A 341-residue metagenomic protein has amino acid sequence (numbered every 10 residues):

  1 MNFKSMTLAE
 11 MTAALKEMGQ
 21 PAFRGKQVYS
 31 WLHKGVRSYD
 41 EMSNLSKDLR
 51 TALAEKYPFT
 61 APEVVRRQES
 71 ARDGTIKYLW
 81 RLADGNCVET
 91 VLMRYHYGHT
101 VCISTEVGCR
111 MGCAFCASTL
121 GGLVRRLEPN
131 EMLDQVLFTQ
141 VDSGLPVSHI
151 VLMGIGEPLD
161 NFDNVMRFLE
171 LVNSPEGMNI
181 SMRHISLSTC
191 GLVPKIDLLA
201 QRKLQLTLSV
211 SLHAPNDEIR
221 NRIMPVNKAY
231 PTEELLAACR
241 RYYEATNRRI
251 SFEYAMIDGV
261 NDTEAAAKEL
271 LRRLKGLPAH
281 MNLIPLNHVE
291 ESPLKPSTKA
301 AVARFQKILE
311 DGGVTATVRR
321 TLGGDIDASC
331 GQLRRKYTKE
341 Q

Functional and structural regions predicted by a protein language model:
M1-V88, R240-R248, Y254-Q341: Auxiliary Fe-S-binding modules of radical SAM enzymes
Q27, E106, M132-Q135, Q306: Glutamine-centric residue-chemistry signal
S70, S104-T105, S118, S188 (+1 more regions): Short linear Ser/Thr-Pro motifs
Y78-S104: Helix-turn-helix/homeodomain-like alpha-helical modules used for DNA recognition and transcription-factor dimerization
R94-E131: Canonical Radical SAM [4Fe-4S] cluster-binding loop centered on the CxxxCxxC motif and its immediate flanking residues
T119-H149: Conserved alpha-helical substructure of the radical SAM core
Q140-H149, G154-A316: Conserved AdoMet/S-adenosylmethionine-binding subsite of the radical SAM
